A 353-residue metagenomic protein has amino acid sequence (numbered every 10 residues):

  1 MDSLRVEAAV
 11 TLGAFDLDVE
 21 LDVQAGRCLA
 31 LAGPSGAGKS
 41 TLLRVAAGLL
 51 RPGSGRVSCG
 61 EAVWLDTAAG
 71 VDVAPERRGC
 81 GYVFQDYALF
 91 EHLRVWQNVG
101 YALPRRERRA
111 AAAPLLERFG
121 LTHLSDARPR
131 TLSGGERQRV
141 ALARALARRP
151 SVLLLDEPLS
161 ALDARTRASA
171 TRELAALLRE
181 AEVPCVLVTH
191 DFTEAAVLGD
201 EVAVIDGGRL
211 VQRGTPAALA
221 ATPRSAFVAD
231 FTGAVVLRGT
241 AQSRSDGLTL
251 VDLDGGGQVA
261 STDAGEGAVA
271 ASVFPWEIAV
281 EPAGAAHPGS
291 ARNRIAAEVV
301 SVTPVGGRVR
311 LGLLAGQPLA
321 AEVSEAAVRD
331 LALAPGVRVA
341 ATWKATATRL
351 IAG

Functional and structural regions predicted by a protein language model:
A30, D72-A74, R78-A88, V186: ABC nucleotide-binding domain signature
A32-P34: The feature captures the beta-strand-to-loop junction immediately N-terminal to the Walker
S40-L43, V140: ABC ATPase nucleotide-binding domain helices that frame the ATP-binding cleft
A47: Helix-to-loop junction immediately C-terminal to a conserved catalytic motif
G53-W64, L210: ABC nucleotide-binding domain "signature motif"
V63-G81, R105, L219: ABC ATPase NBD coupling module
G79, R94-R224: ABC ATPase nucleotide-binding domains
G255-T303, R310, E322-G353: Glycine/charge-rich catalytic "coupling/switch" loops of P-loop NTPases
